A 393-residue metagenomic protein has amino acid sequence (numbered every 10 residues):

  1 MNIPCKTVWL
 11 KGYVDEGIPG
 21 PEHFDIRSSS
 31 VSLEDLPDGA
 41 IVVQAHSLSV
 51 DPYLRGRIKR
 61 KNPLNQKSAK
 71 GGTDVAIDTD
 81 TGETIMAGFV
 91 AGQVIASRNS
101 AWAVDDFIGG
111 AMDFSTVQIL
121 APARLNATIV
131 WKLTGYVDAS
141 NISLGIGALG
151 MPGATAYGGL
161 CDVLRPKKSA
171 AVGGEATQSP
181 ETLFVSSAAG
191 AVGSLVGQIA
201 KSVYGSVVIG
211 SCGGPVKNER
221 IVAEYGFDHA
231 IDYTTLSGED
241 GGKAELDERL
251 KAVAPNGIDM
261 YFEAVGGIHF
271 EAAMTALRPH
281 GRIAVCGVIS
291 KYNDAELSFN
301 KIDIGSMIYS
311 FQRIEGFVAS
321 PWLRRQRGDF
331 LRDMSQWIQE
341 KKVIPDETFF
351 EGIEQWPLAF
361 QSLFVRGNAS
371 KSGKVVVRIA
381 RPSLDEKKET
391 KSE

Functional and structural regions predicted by a protein language model:
M1-S30, D35, R381-E393: Eukaryotic N-terminal low-complexity, Ser/Thr- and Lys/Arg-rich leader segments that predominantly function as
N2-P4, K342-F349, P357-E393: C-terminal capping/lid region of NAD(P)-dependent oxidoreductase domains
V8, V42, I108-G109, F184 (+1 more regions): Hydrophobic beta-strand signal
S32-V50, R57-F114: Glycine-rich beta-strand-centered segment in the early N-terminal region that forms part of a ligand/cofactor-binding
D78, T84-Q93, A101-S187: NAD(P)H dinucleotide-binding glycine-rich loop of Rossmann-like/cofactor-binding domains, especially the beta1-alpha1
I146-D240: Mid-domain Rossmann-like dinucleotide-binding core that forms the NAD(H)/NADP(H) cofactor-binding site
K167-S169, G173-Q178, E224-Y225, H229-I314: Glycine-rich cofactor phosphate-binding loops and adjacent beta1-alpha1 units of small-molecule cofactor enzyme domains
Y204, I221-V222, I268-V343, I379-E393: Glycine-rich phosphate-binding loop and adjacent beta-alpha segment of Rossmann(oid) nucleotide-cofactor-binding
